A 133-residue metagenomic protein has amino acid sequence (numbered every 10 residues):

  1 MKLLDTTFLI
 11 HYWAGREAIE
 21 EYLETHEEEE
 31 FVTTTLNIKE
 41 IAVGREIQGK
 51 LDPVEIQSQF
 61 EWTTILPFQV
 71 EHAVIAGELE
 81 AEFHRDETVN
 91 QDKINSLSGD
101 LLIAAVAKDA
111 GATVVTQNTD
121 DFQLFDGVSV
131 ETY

Functional and structural regions predicted by a protein language model:
M1, A104, K108-Y133: Acidic, PIN/NYN-like endoribonuclease modules and their adjacent C-terminal/linker elements
M1-T33, N37, V43-S58: Short, well-structured N-terminal submotif of metal-dependent ribonuclease cores
D5-T6, I41, A76, A107 (+1 more regions): Generic structural signal for small/hydrophobic residues in well-ordered secondary structure, especially within
F8-L9, N37, H72, I103 (+1 more regions): Alpha-helix capping/helix-boundary segments
Q48-D52, F83-H84, T132-Y133: Short, hinge-like loop/turn segments at secondary-structure boundaries
L51-V74: Active-site-proximal, substrate-binding regions of enzyme catalytic domains and RNA-binding/basic surfaces
L66-T113: Active-site neighborhoods of divalent-metal-dependent phosphate/nucleic-acid chemistry enzymes
